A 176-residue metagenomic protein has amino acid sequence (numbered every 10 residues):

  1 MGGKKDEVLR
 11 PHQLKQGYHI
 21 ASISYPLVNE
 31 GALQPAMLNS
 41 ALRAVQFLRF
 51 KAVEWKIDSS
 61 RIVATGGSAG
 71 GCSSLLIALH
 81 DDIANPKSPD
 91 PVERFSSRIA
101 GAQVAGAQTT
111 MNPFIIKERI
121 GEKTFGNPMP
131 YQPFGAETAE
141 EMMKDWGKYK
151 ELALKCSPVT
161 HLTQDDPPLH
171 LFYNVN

Functional and structural regions predicted by a protein language model:
G2-G3, L9, A21-S59: Catalytic nucleophile-loop/oxyanion-hole region of alpha/beta-hydrolase and closely related hydrolase-like folds
G3-R10, K87-P91, K150-T160: Alpha-helical scaffolding within the catalytic cores of extracellular/periplasmic polymer-degrading hydrolases
K4, R43-G121: Primarily recognizes the serine-hydrolase "nucleophile elbow" in alpha/beta-hydrolase and SGNH/GDSL folds
V8, K15, A36, S40-R43 (+4 more regions): Extracytoplasmic/secreted proteins, especially bacterial periplasmic and envelope-associated proteins
Y18: Short phosphate-binding/catalytic loops that engage adenosine nucleotides
Q108, V175-N176: Acidic beta-to-alpha connecting loop that harbors the catalytic carboxylate
P113-H161, P167: Mobile cap/lid helix-loop segments that gate and shape the active-site cleft of serine hydrolases
D165, H170-Y173: Short beta-strand/loop motif that positions the catalytic acidic residue of the alpha/beta-hydrolase fold
